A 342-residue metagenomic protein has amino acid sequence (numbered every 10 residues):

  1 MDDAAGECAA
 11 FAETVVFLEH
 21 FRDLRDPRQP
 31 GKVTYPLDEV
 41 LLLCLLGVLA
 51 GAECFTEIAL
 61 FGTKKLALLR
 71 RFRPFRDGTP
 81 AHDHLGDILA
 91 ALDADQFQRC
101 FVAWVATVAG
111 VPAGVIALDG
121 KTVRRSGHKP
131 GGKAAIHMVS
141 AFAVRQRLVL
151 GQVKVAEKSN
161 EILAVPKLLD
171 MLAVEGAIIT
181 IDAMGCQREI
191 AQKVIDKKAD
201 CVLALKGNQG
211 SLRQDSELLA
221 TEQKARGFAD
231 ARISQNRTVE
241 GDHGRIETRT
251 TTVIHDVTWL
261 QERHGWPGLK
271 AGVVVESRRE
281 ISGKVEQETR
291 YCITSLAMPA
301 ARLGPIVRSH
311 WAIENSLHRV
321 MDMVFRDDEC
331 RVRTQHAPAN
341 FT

Functional and structural regions predicted by a protein language model:
M1-H128, S140-Q152, V165-P166, D170 (+2 more regions): Dynamic "connector" segments at or just before major functional cores
L45, I306-T342: Basic, amphipathic alpha-helical segments enriched in Lys/Arg and hydrophobic/aromatic residues
V105, I162-I178, R188-D196: Short, basic/hydrophobic alpha-helical segments
V115, I178, D200: Hydrophobic "anchor" residues on beta-strands that sit immediately upstream of conserved functional sites
K129-H137, V285-Q287: Short, flexible loop/turn motifs enriched in small residues
K133-M138, R188-K206: A short alpha/beta connector and helix-capping loop motif
T180-Q187, L205-S211: Acidic, metal-coordinating catalytic cores used for nucleic-acid/nucleotide bond scission and strand-transfer chemistry
V202, K206-S309: An anionic, glycine-rich sequence signature occurring as long contiguous blocks
